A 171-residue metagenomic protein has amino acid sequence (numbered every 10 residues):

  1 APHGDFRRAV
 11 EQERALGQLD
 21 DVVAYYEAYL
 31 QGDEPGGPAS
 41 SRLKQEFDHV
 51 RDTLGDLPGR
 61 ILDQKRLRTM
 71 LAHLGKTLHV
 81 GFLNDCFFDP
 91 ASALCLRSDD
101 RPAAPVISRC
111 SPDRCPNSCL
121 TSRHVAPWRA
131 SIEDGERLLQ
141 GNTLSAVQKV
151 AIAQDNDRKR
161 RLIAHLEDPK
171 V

Functional and structural regions predicted by a protein language model:
A1-V171: Acidic, low-complexity interaction regions
